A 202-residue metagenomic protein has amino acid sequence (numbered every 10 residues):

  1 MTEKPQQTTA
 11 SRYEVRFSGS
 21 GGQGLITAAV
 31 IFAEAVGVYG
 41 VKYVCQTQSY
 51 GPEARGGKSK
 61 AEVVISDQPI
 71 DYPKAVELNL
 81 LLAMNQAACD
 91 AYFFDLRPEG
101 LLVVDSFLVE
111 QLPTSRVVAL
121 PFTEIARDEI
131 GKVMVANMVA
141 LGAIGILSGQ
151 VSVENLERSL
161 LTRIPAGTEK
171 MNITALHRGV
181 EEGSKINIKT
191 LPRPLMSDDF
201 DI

Functional and structural regions predicted by a protein language model:
T2-I202: Active-site cofactor/cluster-binding pocket
